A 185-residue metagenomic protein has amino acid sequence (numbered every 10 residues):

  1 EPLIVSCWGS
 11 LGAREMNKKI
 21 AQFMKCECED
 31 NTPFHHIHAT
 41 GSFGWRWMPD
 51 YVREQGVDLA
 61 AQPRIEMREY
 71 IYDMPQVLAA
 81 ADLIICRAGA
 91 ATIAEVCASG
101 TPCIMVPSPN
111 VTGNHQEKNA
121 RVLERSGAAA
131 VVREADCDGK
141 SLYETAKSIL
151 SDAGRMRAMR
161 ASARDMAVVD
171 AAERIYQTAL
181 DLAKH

Functional and structural regions predicted by a protein language model:
E1-I84, E117-R121, R125, V132-S141: Donor-nucleotide binding loops and adjacent catalytic segments primarily of GT-B fold Leloir glycosyltransferases
L11, N110-G113, G139, M166: Short, small-residue-enriched loops and turns at beta-alpha junctions that line or gate enzyme active sites
M74-Q116: A donor-sugar binding/catalytic signature common to diverse glycosyltransferases and related nucleotide-sugar
V77, D138-L142, M159, A171-I175: Hydrophobic alpha-helical packing elements
D138-S151, Y176, L180: Two-component system phosphotransfer/interaction surface
R155-V169: A short, well-ordered alpha-helix in the C-terminal region of glycosyltransferases
V168-H185: C-terminal alpha-helical cap of glycosyltransferases
